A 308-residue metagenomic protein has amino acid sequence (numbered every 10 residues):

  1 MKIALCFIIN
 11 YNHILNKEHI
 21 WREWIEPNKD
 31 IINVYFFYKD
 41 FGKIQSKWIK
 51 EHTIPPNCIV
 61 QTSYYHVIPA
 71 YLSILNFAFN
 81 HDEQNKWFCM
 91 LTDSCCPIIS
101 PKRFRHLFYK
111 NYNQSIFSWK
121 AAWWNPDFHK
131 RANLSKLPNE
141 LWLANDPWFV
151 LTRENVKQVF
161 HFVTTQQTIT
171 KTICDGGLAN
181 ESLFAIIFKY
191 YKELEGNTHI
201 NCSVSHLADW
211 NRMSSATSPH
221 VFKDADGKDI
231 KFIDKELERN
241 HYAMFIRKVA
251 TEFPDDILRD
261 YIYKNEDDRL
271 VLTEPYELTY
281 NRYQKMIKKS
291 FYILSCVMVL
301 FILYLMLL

Functional and structural regions predicted by a protein language model:
M1-C296: ER/Golgi luminal nucleotide-sugar-dependent glycosyltransferases, focusing on the catalytic module
V297-F301: Core hydrophobic alpha-helical transmembrane segments of single-pass membrane proteins
Y304-L308: Juxtamembrane boundary at the C-terminal end of a transmembrane helix
